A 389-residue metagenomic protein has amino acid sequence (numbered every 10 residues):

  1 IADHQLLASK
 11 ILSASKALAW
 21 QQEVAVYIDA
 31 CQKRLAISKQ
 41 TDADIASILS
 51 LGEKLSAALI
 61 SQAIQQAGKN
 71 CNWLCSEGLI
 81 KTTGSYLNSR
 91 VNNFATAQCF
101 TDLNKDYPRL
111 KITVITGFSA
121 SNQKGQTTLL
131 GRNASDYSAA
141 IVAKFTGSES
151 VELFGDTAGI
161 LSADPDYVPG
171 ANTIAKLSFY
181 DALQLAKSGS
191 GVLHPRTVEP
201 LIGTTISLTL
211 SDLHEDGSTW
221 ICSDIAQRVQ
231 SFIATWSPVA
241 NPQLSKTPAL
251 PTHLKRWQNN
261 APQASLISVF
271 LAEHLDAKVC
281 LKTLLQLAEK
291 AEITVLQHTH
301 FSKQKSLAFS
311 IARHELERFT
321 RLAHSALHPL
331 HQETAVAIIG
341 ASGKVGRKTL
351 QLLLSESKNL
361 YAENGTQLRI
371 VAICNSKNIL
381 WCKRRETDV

Functional and structural regions predicted by a protein language model:
I1-L193, V198: Nucleotide/pyrophosphate-binding catalytic subdomain
A14-A19, L193-R196, T205-D216, R256-N260 (+2 more regions): Flexible, glycine/charged-enriched surface loops at secondary-structure junctions
A63-Q65, F145, V192-L193, P200-A226: YjeF_N-associated NAD(P)HX repair module
N70-N72, K111-V114, T128, E149-E152 (+11 more regions): Structural motif
S76-L79, F118-S119, G155-I160, P165-D166 (+4 more regions): Short, ordered loop/turn segments at secondary-structure junctions
S218-Q351: A conserved regulatory-domain signal marking ACT and ACT-like small-molecule sensing domains and adjacent regulatory
A335-S342, G346-V389: N-terminal glycine-/serine-/threonine-rich beta1-alpha1-beta2 phosphate-ribose binding loop of Rossmann-like
